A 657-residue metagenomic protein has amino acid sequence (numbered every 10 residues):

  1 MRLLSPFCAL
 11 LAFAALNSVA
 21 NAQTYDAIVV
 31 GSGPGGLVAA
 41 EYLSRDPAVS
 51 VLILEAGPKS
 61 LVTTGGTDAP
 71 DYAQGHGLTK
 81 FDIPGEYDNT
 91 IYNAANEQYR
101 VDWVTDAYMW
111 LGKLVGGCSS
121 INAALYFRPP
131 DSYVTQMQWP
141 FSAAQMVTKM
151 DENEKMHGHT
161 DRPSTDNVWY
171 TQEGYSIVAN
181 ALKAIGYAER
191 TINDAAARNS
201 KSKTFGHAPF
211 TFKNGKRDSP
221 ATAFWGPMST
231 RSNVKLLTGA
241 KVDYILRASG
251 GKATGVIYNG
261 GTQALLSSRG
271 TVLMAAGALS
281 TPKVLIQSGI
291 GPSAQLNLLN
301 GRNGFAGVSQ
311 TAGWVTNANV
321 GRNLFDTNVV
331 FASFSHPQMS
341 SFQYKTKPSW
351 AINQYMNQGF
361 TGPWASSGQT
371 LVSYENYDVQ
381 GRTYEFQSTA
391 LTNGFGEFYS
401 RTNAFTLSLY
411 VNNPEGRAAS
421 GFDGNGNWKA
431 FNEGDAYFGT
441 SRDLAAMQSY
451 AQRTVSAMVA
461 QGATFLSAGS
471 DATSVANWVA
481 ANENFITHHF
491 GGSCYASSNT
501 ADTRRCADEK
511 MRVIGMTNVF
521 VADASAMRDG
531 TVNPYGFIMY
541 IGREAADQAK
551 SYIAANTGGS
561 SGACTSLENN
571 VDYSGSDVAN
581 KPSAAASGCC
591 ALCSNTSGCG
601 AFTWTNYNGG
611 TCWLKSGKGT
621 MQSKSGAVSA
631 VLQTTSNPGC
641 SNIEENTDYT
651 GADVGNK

Functional and structural regions predicted by a protein language model:
M1-A22: Fungal secretory targeting signals
T24-L52: N-terminal Rossmann-like FAD-binding beta1-loop-alpha1 element of flavoenzymes
Y42, D46-S50, G57-A69, I245 (+3 more regions): Glycine-rich loop(s) and the adjacent beta-strand/alpha-helix scaffold that form part
Y72-Y187, L407-G434, F438, T531 (+1 more regions): Redox-cofactor-proximal catalytic regions of oxidoreductases
S120, S132-Y244, A248, A253: Conserved redox-cofactor binding core of oxidoreductases
T238, D243-L246, A460-G530: A glycine-rich dinucleotide-binding beta-alpha-beta segment and adjacent secondary-structure elements that constitute
P292-N413, A445-Q452, S456, H489-F490 (+1 more regions): Mid-to-C-terminal "cap/lid" subdomains and adjacent gly/pro-rich loops that border and regulate access to redox
G559-K657: Extracellular disulfide-rich cysteine clusters
